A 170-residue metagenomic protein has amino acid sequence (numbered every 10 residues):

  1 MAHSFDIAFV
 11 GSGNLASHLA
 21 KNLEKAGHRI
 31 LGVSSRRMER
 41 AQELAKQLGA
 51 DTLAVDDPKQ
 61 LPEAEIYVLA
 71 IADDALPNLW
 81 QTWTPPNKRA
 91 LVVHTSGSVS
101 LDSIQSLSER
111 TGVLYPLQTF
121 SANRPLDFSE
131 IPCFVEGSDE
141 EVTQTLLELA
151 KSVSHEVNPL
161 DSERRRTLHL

Functional and structural regions predicted by a protein language model:
M1-D56: NAD(P)+-binding Rossmann beta1-loop-alpha1 motif at the extreme N-terminus of oxidoreductases
H3-D6, R89, E130: Phosphate-coordination loops involved in phosphoryl transfer and adenosine-cofactor binding
A8-F9, L69, V135: Hydrophobic Val/Ile/Leu positions in short beta-strands of Rossmann-like dinucleotide-binding domains
N14, E39-R40, D74-A75, V99 (+2 more regions): Short alpha-helical
S17, Q42, P77-N78, D102 (+1 more regions): Alpha-helical elements of the RecA-like P-loop NTPase motor core of helicases
H28-R29, E109, H155: Short phosphate-binding/catalytic loops that engage adenosine nucleotides
M38, L48, T52-P125: Rossmann-like NAD(P)(H) cofactor-binding subdomain of soluble oxidoreductases
R40-Q47, P125-H169: Internal alpha-helical scaffold of NAD(P)-dependent oxidoreductase catalytic cores
